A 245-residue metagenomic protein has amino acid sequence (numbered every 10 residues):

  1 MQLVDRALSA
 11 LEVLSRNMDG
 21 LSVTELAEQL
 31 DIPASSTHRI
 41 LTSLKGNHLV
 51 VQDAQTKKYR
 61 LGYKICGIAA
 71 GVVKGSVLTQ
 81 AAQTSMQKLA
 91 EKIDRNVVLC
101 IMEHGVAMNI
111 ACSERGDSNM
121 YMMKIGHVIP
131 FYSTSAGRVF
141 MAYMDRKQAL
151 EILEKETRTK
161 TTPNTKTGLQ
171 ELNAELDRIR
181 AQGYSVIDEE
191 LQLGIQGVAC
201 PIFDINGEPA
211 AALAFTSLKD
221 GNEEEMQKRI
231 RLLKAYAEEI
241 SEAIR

Functional and structural regions predicted by a protein language model:
M1-K74, T79-Q80, E238, E242-A243: N-terminal helix-turn-helix
M1-V4, V23, K58, G62 (+9 more regions): Short, structured helix-loop boundary elements
A54, M102, F203-I205: Short, acidic, Ser/Thr-enriched surface-loop or helix-capping motifs
T56, R60-K155: Amphipathic alpha-helical effector-binding/dimerization core of metabolite-sensing transcriptional regulators
E151-L153, T157, A237-R245: Cysteine/selenocysteine-centered motifs that mediate thiol-based redox chemistry or coordinate metal-sulfur cofactors
R158-N164: Acidic, low-complexity proline/glycine/alanine-rich linker and hinge segments
N164-E239: Extended hydrophobic
